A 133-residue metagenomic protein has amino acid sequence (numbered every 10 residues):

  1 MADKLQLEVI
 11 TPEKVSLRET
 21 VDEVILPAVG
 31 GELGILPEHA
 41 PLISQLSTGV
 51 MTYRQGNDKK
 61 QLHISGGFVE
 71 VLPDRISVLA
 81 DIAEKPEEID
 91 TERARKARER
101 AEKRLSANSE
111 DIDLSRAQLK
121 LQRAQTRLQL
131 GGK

Functional and structural regions predicted by a protein language model:
Q6-R100: Compact, glycine-rich, soluble single-domain proteins
A83-K133: Acidic/glycine-rich phosphate/pyrophosphate-binding loops and surrounding catalytic core that coordinate Mg2+
